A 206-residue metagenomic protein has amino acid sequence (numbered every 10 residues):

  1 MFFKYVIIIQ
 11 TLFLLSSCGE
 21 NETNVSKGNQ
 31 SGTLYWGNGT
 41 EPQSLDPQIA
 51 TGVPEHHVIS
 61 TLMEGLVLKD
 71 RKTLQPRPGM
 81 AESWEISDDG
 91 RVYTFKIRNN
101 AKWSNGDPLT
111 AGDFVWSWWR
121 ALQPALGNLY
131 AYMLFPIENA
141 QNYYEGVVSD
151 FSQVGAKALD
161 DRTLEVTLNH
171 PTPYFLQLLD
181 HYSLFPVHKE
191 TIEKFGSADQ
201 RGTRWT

Functional and structural regions predicted by a protein language model:
F2-Q10: Sec-dependent signal peptide recognition, specifically the positively charged N-region followed immediately by
L14-S17: C-terminal motif of bacterial Sec signal peptides marking the signal peptidase cleavage site
G19-N21: Bacterial signal peptide processing site
V25-Y35, D107, D161: Immediate post-signal peptide segment of exported/extracytoplasmic ligand-binding proteins
G37-D88: N-terminal lobe/hinge region of extracytoplasmic solute-binding protein
T40-H56, M80, D107, Q123 (+2 more regions): A structural "hinge/loop" feature
E82-M133, E165: Aromatic- and charge-enriched surface segment that lines or borders ligand/interaction sites
P171-T206: Gly/Pro-rich hinge or "lid" segments in bacterial periplasmic/extracellular proteins
